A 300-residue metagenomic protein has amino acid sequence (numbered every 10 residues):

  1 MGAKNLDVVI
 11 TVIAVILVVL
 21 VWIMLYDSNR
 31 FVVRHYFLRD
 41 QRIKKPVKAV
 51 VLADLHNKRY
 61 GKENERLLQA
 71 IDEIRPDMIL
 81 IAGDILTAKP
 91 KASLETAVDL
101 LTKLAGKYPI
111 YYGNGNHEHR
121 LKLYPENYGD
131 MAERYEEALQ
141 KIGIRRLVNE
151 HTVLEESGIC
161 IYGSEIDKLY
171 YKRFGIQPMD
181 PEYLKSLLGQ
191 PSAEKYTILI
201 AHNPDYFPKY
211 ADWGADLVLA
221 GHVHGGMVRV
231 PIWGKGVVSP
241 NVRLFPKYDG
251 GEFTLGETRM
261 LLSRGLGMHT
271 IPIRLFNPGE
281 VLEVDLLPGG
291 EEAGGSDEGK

Functional and structural regions predicted by a protein language model:
M1-I43: N-terminal membrane-anchoring alpha-helices
R39-V50, I144, H151-I161, S192-A193 (+2 more regions): Beta-strand-turn-beta hairpins that frame and shape the catalytic cleft of phosphate-ester-processing enzymes
K45, V50-R145: Membrane-embedded segments
P46-H56, G158-K168, I198-A201, R259-R264: Active-site-proximal beta-strand elements of phosphoester/diester hydrolases
V51-A53, I79-D84, P109-N116, L147-E150 (+3 more regions): Active-site neighborhood of phospho(di)ester-bond hydrolases with catalytic His/Asp-centered motifs
N57, I85-A88, N116-R120, D167-L169 (+3 more regions): Solvent-exposed loop/turn segments at secondary-structure junctions within structured extracellular/periplasmic domains
K122-I142, H151, E156-T197, F207-P208 (+1 more regions): Binuclear metal-dependent hydrolase catalytic cores centered on His/Asp/Glu-rich metal-binding motifs
N203-L282, G290: Conserved beta-sheet core of the metallophosphoesterase superfamily
